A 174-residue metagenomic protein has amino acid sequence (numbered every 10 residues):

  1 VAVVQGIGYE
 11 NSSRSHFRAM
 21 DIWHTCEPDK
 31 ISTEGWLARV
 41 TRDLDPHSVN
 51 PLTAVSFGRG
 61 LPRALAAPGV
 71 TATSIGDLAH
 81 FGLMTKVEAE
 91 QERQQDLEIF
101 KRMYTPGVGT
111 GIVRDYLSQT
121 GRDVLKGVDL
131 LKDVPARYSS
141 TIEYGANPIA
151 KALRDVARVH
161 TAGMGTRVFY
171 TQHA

Functional and structural regions predicted by a protein language model:
V1-H173: Feature for exported/extracytoplasmic and membrane-associated proteins, marking the mature portion
